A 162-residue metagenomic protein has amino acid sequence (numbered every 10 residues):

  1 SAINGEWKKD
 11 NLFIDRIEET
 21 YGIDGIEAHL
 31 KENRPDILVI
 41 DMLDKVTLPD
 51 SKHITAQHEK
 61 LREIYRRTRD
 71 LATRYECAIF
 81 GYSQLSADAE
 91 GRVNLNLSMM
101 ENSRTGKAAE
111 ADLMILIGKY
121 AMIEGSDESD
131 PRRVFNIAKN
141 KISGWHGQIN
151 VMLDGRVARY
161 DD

Functional and structural regions predicted by a protein language model:
S1-I54, E128: Conserved inter-motif catalytic segment of the P-loop NTP-binding fold
G5, I23-L38, D70-Y75, A87-D162: C-terminal regions of RecA-like/P-loop NTPase motor modules
N11-L12, A78, L113: Structural motif
F13-D15, L48-R62, G91-S98: Flexible beta-alpha connector loops of hexameric P-loop NTPases
K45, Q84-A87: Signature of the SF2 helicase/ATPase Hel1-core->accessory helical subdomain module
L61-R69: Short, hydrophobic/amphipathic alpha-helical packing segments that form internal helix faces or helix-helix interfaces
C77, G81-Q84: Conserved H-loop
